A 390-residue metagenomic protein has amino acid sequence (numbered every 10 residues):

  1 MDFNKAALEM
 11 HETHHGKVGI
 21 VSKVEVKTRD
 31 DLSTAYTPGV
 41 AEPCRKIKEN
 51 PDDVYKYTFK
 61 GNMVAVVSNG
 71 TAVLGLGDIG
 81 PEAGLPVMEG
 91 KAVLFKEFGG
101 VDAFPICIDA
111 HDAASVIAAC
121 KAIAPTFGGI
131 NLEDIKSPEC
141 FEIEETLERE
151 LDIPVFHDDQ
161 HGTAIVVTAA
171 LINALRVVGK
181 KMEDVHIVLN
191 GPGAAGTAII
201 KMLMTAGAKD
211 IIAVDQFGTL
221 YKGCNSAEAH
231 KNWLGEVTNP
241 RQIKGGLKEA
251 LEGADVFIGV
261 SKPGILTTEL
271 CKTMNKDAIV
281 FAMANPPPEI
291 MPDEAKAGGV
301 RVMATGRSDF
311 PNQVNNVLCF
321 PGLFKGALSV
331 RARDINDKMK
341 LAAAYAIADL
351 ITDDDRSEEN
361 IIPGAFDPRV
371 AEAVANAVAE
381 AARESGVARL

Functional and structural regions predicted by a protein language model:
M1-I153, A375, E380-A381, S385-R389: N-terminal ligand-binding/catalytic initiation module
Y55-K60, K96-E97, A122-A124, E148-R149 (+7 more regions): Solvent-exposed alpha-helices and their adjacent loops that cap or buttress functional pockets in soluble metabolic
N69-T71, I79, I108-D109, D134-S137 (+5 more regions): Short, ordered loop/turn segments at secondary-structure junctions
L74, I79-G99, L151, H157 (+3 more regions): Glycine-rich phosphate/diphosphate-binding loop of Rossmann-like nucleotide-binding domains
D158-D159, V178, A282-L390: Adenosine-phosphate binding glycine-rich loop
N232-R301, R307-D309: Rossmann-like adenosine-cofactor binding region
